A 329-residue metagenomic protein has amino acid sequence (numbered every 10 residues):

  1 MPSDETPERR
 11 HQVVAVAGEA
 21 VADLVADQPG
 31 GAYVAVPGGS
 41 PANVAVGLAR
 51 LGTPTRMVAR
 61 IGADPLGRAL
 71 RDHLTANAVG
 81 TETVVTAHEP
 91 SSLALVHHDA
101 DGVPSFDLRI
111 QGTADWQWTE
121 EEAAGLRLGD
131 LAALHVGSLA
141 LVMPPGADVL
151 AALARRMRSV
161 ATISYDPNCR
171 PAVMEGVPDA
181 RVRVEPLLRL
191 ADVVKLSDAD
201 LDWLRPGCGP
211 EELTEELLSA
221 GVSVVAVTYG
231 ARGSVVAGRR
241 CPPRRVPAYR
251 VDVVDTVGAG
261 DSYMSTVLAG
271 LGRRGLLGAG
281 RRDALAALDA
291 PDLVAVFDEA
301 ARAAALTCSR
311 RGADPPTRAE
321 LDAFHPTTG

Functional and structural regions predicted by a protein language model:
M1-G80, R311: Glycine-rich phosphate/adenosyl-contacting loop at the front of the ribokinase-like
M1-V13, P206-G329: Conserved phosphate-binding/catalytic region of the ribokinase-like
V16, T83, I163-Y165, K195-L196 (+1 more regions): General beta-strand structural signal in soluble alpha/beta enzymes
A22, A26, A63, C169 (+3 more regions): Short, glycine/acidic-enriched loop or turn micro-motifs at the edges of active sites
L24, D107, P144, L204 (+1 more regions): Residues that scaffold the ATP/ADP-binding catalytic core of kinase and kinase-like folds
P54-S138, I163, H325-G329: Conserved N-terminal subdomain of the carbohydrate kinase-like
A123-A124, V184, L213, V253: Acidic, amphipathic alpha-helical patches
A133-E215, V222, R232-G233: Conserved beta-alpha-beta core of the PfkB/ribokinase-like small-molecule kinase fold
